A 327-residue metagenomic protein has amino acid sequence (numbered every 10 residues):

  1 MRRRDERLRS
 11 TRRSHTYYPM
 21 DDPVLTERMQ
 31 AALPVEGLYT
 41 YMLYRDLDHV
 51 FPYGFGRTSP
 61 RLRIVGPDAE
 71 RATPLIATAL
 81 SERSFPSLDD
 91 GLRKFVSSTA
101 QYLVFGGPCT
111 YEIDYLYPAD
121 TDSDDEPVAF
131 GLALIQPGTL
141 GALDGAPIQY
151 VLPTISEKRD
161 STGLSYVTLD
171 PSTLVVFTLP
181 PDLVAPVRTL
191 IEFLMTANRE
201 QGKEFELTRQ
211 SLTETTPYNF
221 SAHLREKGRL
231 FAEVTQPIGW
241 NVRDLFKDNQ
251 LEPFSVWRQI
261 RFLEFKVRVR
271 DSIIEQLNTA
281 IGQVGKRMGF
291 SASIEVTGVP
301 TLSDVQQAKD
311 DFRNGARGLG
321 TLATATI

Functional and structural regions predicted by a protein language model:
R2-R4, F55-G56, E70, L75-E82 (+3 more regions): C-terminal helix-loop subdomains that flank or include functional centers
R2-V234, R313-I327: Structured, contiguous alpha/beta core segments that scaffold functional sites
